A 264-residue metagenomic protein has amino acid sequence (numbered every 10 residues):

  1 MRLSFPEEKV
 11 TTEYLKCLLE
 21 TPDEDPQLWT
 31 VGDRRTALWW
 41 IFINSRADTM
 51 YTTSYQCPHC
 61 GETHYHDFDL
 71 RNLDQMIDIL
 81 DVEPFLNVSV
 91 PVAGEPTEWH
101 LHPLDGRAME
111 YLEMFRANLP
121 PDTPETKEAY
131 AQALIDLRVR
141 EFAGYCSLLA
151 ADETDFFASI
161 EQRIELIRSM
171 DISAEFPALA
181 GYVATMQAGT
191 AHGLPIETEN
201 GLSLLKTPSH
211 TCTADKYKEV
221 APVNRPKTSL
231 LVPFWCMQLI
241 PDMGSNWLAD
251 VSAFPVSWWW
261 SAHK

Functional and structural regions predicted by a protein language model:
M1-K264: Long C-terminal interaction/binding lobes of large macromolecular proteins
